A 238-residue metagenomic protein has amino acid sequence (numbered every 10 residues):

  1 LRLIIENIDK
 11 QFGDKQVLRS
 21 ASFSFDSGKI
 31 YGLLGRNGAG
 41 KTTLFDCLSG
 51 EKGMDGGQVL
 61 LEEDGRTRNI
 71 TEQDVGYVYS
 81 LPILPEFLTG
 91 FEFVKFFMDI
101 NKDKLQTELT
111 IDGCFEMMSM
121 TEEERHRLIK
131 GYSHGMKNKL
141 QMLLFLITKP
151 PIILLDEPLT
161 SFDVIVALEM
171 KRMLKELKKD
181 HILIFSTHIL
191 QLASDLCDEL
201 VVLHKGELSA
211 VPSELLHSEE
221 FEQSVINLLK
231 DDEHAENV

Functional and structural regions predicted by a protein language model:
L3-I5, L18-S20, E72: Conserved structural motif at the start of ABC-family nucleotide-binding domains
Y31-R36: The feature captures the beta-strand-to-loop junction immediately N-terminal to the Walker
S49: Helix-to-loop junction immediately C-terminal to a conserved catalytic motif
M54-Q73, A210-P212: Conserved ABC transporter NBD signature motif
L81, F87-N101: Q-loop/switch helix immediately C-terminal to the Walker
I153-E157, F162: Catalytic Walker B motif of ABC-type/P-loop ATPase nucleotide-binding domains
E207-K230: Conserved beta-strand-loop-alpha-helix hinge in the C-terminal portion of ABC ATPase nucleotide-binding domains
